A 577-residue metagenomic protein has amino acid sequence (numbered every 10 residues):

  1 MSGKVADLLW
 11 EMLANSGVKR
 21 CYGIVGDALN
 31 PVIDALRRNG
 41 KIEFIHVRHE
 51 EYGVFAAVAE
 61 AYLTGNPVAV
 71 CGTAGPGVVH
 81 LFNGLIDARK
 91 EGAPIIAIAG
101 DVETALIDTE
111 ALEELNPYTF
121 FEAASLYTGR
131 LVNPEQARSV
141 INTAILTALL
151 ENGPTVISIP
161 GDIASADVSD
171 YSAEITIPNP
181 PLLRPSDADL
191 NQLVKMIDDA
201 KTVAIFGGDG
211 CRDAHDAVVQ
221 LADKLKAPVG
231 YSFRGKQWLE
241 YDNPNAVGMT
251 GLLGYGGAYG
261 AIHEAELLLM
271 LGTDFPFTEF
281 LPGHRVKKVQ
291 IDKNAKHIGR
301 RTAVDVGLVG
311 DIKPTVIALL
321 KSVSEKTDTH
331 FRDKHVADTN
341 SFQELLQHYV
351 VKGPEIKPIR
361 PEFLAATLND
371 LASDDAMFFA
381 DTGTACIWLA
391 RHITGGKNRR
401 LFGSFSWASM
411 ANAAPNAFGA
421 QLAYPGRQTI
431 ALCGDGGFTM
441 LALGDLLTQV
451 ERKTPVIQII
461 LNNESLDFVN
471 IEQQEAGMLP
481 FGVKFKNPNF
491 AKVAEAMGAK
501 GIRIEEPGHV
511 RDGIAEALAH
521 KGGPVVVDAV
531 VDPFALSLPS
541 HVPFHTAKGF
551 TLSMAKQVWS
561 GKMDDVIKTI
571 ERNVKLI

Functional and structural regions predicted by a protein language model:
K4, E135, D170-S172, K195 (+3 more regions): Phosphate/pyrophosphate-binding active-site segments
A6-L9, A14-K19, I24-D27, V32-N39 (+3 more regions): Active-site diphosphate/adenylate-binding microenvironment
K19-Y22, E43-I45, L63-V102, F206-G207 (+3 more regions): A short, small-residue-rich loop immediately preceding and capping a beta-strand
Y62, A74, D209-I291, G396-R427 (+3 more regions): Glycine-rich, anion-gripping cofactor-binding loops and their flanking helix/strand elements in enzyme active sites
N66, L112-E151, E264-A265, K321 (+2 more regions): Conserved thiamine diphosphate
I98, L106-E113, Y259, G299-V309 (+2 more regions): Thiamine diphosphate
A99-S139, G235-D338, I514: Glycine-rich, acidic loop regions that bind phosphate or pyrophosphate groups
L115, T143, T147-D199, Q237 (+3 more regions): Conformationally flexible catalytic loops at phosphate/diphosphate-handling active centers
